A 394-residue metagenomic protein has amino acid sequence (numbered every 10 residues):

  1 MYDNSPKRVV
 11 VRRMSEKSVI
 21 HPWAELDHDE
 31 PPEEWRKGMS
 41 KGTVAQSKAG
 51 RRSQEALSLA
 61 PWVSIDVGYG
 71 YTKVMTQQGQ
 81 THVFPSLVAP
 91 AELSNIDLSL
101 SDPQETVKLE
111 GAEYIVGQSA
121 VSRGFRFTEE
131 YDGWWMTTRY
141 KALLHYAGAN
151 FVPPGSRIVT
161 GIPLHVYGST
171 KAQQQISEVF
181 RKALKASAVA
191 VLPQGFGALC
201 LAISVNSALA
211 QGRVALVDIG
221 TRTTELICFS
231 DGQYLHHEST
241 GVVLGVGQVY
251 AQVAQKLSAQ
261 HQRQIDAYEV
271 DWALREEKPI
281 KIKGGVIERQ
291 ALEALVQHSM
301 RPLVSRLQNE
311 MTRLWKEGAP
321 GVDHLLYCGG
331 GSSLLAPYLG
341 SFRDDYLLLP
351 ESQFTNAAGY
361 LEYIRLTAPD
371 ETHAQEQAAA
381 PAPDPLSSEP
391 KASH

Functional and structural regions predicted by a protein language model:
Y2-V214, Q233-Q248, Q260, Y268-L325 (+1 more regions): Nucleotide/phosphate-binding catalytic cleft detector across ATP-hydrolyzing and phosphate-transferring enzymes
I219-E225: Ser/Thr-glycine-rich phosphate-binding loops at phosphate-binding pockets of nucleotides, nucleotide cofactors
L226-G232: PRPP/pyrophosphate-binding module of the type I phosphoribosyltransferase fold
A251, Q255-A259: Long, charge-rich alpha-helical interaction segments
